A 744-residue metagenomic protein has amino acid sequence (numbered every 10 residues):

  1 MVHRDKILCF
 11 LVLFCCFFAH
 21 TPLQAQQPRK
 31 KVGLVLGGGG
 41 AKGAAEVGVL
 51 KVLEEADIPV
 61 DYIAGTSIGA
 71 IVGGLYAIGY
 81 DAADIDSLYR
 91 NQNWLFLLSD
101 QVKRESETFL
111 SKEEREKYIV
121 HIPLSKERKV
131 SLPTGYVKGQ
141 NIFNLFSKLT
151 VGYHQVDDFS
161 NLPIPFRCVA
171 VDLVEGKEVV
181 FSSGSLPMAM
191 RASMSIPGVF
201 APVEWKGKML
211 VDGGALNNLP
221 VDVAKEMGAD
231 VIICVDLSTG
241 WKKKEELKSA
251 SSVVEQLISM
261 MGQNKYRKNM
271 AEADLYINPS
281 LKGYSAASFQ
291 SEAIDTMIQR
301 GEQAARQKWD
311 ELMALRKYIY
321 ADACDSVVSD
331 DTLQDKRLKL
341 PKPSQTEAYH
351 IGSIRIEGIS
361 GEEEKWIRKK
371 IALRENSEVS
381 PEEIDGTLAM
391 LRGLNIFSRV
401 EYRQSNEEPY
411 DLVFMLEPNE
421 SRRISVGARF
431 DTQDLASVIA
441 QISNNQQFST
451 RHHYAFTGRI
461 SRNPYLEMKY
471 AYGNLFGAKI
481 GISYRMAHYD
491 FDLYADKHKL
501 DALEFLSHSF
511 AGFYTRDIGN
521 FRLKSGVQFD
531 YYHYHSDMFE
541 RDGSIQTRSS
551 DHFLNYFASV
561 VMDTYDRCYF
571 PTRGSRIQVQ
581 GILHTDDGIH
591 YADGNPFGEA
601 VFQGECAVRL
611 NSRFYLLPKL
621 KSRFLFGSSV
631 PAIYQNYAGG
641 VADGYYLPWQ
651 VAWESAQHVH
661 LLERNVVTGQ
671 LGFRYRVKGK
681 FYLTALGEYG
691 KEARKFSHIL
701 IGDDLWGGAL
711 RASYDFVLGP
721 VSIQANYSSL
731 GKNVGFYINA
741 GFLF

Functional and structural regions predicted by a protein language model:
M1-R29: Bacterial Sec-dependent N-terminal signal peptides
A25-T66, G74-E382, G386-A389, G393-E401 (+1 more regions): Patatin-like phospholipase
P381-T387, G393-Y565, Y569, A638-A652 (+3 more regions): Gram-negative/organellar outer-membrane beta-barrel architecture
R423-A428, Y556-V561, Y565-K678: C-terminal outer-membrane beta-barrel translocator/porin domains of Gram-negative envelope proteins and their
R485-Y489, D530-Y532, V579-G588, R623-L625 (+1 more regions): Short glycine-rich beta-strand segments
G526, L617-K621, T684-L686: Outer-envelope exported proteins of Gram-negative bacteria
G672-L705: C-terminal hydrophobic structural anchor segments that stabilize assembly/packing rather than catalytic chemistry
